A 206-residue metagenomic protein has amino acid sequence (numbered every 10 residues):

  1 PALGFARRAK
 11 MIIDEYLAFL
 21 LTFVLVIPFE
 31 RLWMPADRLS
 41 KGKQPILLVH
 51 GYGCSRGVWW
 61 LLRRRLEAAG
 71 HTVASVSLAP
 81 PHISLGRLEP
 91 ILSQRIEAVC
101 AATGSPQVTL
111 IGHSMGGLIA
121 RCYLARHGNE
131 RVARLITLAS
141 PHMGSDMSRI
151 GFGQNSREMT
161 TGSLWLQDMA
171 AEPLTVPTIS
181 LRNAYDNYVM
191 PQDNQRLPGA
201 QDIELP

Functional and structural regions predicted by a protein language model:
P1-I46, W60: Flexible, membrane-associating and regulatory peripheral segments of lipid-active enzymes
A2-G4, G117, P206: Short intrinsically disordered, low-complexity coil segments enriched in acidic
A36, S40, V76, E89-P90 (+1 more regions): Short amphipathic alpha-helical patches
K41, T103, P198-G199: Feature targets compositionally biased, intrinsically disordered low-complexity regions with long contiguous runs
L48-Y52, R56-G57, L61, R65-T175 (+2 more regions): Serine-dependent carboxylesterase/thioesterase catalytic core of lipase-like alpha/beta-hydrolase/SGNH enzymes
P173-P206: C-terminal catalytic-base region of ester-bond hydrolases, centering on the histidine of the charge-relay
